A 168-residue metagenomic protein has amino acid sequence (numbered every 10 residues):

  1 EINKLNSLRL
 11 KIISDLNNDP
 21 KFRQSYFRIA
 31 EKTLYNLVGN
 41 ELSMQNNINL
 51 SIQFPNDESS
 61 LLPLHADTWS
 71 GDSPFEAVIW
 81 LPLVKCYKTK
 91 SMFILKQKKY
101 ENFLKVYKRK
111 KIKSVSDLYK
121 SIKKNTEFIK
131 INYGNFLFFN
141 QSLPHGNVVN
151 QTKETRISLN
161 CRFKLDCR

Functional and structural regions predicted by a protein language model:
I2-Q53, P63-H65, D72-P74: Signature of the catalytic double-stranded beta-helix
D15-R28, V78-L81, N102-R109, T155: Short N-terminal helix-initiation segments at or just after the protein's N-terminus
Y35-G39, V84, S142: Hydrophobic/aromatic-lined pockets within catalytic cores
L42-N49, V78-P82, S91-I94, F138-F139 (+1 more regions): A structural signal for short, well-ordered beta-strand segments and their strand-loop junctions that often border
L50-D57, W69, K85-C86, K99-Y100 (+2 more regions): Short, solvent-exposed loop/turn segments at secondary-structure junctions
S60-I131: Catalytic core of non-heme Fe(II) oxygenases with the double-stranded beta-helix
D117-R168: Catalytic core of Fe(II)/2-oxoglutarate
